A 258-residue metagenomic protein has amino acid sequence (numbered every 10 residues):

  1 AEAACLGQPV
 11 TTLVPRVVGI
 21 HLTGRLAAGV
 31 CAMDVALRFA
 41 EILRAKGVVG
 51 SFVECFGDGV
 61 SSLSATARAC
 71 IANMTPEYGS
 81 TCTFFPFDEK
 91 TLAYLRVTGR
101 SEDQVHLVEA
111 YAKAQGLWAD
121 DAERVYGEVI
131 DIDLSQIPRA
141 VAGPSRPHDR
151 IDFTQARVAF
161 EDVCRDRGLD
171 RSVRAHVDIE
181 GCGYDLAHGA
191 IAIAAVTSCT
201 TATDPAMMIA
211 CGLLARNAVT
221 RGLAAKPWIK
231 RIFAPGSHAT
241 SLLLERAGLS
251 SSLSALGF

Functional and structural regions predicted by a protein language model:
A1-F258: Fe-S-dependent hydro-lyases/dehydratases of central metabolism
